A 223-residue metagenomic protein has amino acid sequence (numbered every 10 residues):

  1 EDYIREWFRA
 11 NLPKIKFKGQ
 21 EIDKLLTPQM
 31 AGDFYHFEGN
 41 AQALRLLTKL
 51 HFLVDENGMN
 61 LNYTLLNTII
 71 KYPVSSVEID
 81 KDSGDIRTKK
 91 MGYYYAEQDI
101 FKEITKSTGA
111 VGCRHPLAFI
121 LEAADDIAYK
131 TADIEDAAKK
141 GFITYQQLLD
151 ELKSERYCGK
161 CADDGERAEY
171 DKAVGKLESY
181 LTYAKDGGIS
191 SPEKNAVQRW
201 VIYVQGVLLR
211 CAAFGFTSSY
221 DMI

Functional and structural regions predicted by a protein language model:
D2-W200, Q205, L209: Sequence-structural signature of the catalytic-core scaffold of metal-dependent phosphohydrolases that act on
T217-I223: Substrate-recognition/cap regions that form aromatic- and gly/pro-loop-enriched pockets for small-molecule ligands
